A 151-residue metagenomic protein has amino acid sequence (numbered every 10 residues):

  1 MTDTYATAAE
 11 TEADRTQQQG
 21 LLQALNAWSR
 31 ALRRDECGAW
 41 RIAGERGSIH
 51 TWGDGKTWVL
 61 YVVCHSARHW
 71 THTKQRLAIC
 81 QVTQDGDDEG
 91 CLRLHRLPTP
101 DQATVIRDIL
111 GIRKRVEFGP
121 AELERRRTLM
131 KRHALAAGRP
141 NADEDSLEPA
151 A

Functional and structural regions predicted by a protein language model:
M1-K114: Selected N-terminal structured segments and early membrane-anchoring regions
R107-A150: Basic DNA-binding region of bZIP-type proteins
